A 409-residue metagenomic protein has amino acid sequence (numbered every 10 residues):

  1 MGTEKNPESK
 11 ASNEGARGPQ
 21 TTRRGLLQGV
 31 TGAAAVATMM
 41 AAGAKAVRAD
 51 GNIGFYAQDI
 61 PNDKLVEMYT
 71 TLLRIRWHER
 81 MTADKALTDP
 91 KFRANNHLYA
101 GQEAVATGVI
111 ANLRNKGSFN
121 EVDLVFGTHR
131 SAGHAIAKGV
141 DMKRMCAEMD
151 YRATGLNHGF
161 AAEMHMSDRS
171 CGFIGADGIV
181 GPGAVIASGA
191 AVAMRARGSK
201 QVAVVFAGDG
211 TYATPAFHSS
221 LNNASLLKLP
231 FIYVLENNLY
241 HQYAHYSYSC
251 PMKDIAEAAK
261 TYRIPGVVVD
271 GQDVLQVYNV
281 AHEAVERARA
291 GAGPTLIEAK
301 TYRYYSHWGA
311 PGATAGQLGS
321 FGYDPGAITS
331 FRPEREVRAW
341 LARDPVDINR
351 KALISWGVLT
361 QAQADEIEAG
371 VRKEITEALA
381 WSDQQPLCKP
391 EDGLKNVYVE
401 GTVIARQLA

Functional and structural regions predicted by a protein language model:
M1-T21: N-terminal secretory signal peptides
P19-Q28, A34-G51: N-terminal twin-arginine translocation
D50-A94, A100, V337-A339, I348 (+3 more regions): Cofactor-/ligand-binding subdomain signature composed of acidic, glycine-rich, tryptophan-containing flexible loops
R80-K85, D89-L227, H245-P251, A256-R263: Cofactor-binding active-site loop characterized by glycine-rich and histidine/acidic residues
F173-T376, W381-Q384: Glycine-rich ThDP/TPP pyrophosphate-binding loop and its adjacent helix/strand module within ThDP-dependent enzymes
Q385-P390: Hydrophobic alpha-helical membrane-spanning segments
G393, V397-A409: C-terminal intrinsically disordered, low-complexity extensions immediately downstream of enzyme catalytic cores
